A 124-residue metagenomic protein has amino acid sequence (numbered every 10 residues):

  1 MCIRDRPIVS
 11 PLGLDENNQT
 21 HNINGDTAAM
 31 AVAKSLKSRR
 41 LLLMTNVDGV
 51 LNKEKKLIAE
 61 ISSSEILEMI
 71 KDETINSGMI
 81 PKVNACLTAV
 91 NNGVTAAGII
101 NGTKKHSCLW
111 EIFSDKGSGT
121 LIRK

Functional and structural regions predicted by a protein language model:
R4-K124: C-terminal catalytic "cap/lid" subdomain
